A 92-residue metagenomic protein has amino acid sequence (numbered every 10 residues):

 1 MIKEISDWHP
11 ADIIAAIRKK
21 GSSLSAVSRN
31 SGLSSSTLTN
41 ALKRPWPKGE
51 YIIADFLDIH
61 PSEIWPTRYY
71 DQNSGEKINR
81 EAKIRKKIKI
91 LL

Functional and structural regions predicted by a protein language model:
M1-K20: A short, Lys/Arg-rich alpha-helix, primarily the initiator
D12-I13, T37, I52: Pre-recognition alpha-helix immediately N-terminal to the DNA-recognition helix within helix-turn-helix or winged-helix
V27-S28, I53: Short alpha-helical "recognition helix" segments of helix-turn-helix
R29, P66: Phosphate-coordinating loops and pocket residues in cytosolic domains that bind phosphorylated ligands
G32-P45: Recognition helix of helix-turn-helix/homeodomain-like DNA-binding domains that insert into the DNA major groove
G49-E63: DNA major-groove recognition helix of helix-turn-helix/homeodomain DNA-binding modules
T67-L92: Short, charged recognition helix plus adjacent turn of helix-turn-helix-like nucleic-acid-binding domains
